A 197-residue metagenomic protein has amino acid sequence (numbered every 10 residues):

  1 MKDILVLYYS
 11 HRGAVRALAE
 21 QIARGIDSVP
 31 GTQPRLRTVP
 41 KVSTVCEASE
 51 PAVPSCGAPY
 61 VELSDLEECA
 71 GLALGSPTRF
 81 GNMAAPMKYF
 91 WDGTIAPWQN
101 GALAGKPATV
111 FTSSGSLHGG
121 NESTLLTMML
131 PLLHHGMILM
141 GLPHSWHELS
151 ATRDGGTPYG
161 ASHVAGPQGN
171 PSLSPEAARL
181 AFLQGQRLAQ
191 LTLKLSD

Functional and structural regions predicted by a protein language model:
M1-A102, V164-D197: N-terminal beta1-alpha1-beta2 submodule of the flavodoxin-like/Rossmannoid cofactor-binding fold
A14, L72, S76, N82 (+5 more regions): Gly/Ser/Thr-rich helix-start
Q33, N100, E122, M128 (+2 more regions): Short, charged/polar low-complexity linear motifs in solvent-exposed/disordered segments
V39-T44, G136-Q168: Mobile beta-alpha loop/short-helix "lid" or hinge segments that flank ligand
D92-I95, Q99, S116, H134 (+1 more regions): Alpha-helix boundary/capping detector
A104-D154: Short, glycine-/small-residue-rich phosphate/pyrophosphate-handling segment
